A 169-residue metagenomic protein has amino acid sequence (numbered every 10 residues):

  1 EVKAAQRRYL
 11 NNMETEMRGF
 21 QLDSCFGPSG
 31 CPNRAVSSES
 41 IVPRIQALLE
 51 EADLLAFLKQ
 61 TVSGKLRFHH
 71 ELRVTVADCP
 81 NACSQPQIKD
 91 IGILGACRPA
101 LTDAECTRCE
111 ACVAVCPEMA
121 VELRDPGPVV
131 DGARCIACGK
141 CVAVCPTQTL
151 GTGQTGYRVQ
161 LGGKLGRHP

Functional and structural regions predicted by a protein language model:
E1-T107, V115, V129-I136, L165: Small-residue-enriched alpha-helical segments and adjacent helix-cap loops that form tight helix-helix packing
D90, A111-P128, K140-R158: Iron-sulfur cluster-binding cysteine motifs and their immediate structural context in ferredoxin-like electron-transfer
G156-P169: Short, intrinsically disordered, charge-balanced linker/junction segments flanking boundaries in proteins
